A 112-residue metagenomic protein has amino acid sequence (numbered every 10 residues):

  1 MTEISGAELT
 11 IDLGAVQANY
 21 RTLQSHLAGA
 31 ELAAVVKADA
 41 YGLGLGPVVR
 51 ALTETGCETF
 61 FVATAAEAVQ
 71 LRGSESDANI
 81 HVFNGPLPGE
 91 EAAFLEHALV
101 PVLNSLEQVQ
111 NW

Functional and structural regions predicted by a protein language model:
T2-T10, A15-A18, A30-W112: Active-site-proximal beta-alpha core segment in soluble small-molecule metabolic enzymes
H26: Conserved PLP-enzyme active-site core in the AAT-like
